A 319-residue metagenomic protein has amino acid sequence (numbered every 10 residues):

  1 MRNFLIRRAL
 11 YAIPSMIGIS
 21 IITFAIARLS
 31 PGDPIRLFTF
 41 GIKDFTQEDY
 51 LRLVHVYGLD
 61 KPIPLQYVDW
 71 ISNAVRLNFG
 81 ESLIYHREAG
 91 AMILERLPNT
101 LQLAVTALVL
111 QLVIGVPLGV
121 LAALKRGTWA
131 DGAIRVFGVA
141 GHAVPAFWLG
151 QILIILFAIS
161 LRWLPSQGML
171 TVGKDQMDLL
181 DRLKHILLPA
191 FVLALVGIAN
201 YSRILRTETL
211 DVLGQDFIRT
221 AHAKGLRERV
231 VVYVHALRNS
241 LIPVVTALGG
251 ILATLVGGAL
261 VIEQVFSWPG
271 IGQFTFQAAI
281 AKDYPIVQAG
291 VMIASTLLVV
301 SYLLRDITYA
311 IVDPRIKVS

Functional and structural regions predicted by a protein language model:
R2-N3, I13-M16, L94-A130, A146 (+3 more regions): Alpha-helical transmembrane segments of integral membrane proteins, especially multi-pass inner/plasma-membrane
M16-V68, L161-R182: Hydrophobic alpha-helical transmembrane segments of membrane transport/permease proteins and related membrane-embedded
I22-L29, G58, S72-N73, F137-Q167 (+1 more regions): Membrane-water interface segments at the C-terminal ends of transmembrane alpha-helices in multi-pass inner-membrane
I26, S30, F38, I42 (+10 more regions): Hydrophobic aliphatic residues
F45-R76, I218, S267-A278: Short hydrophobic, aromatic-rich alpha-helical segments embedded in or entering the lipid bilayer of multi-pass
L59-V116: An internal, D/E-rich "acidic patch" concept
A89, A130-I134: Juxtamembrane loop-to-helix connectors within ABC transporter transmembrane domains
